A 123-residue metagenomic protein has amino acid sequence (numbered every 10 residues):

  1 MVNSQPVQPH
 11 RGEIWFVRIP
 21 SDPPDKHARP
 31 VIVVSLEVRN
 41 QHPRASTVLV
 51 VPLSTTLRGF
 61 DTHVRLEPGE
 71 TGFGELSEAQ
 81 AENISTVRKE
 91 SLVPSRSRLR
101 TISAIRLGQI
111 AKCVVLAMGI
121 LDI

Functional and structural regions predicted by a protein language model:
P24-G69: Compact nucleic-acid interaction/catalytic patches
G69-I123: C-terminal terminal-subdomain/extension
